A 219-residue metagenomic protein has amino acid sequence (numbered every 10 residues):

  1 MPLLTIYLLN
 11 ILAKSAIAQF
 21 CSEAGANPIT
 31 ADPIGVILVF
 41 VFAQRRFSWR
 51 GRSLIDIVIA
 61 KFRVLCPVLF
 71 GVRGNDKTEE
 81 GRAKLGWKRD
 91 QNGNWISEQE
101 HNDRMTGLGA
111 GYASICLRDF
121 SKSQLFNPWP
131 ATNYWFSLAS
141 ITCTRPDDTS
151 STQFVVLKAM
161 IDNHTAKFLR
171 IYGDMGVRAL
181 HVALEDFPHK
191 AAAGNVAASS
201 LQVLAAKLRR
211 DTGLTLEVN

Functional and structural regions predicted by a protein language model:
M1-E80: Acidic, serine/threonine- and proline-rich intrinsically disordered low-complexity regions
M1-L9, S22-A31, F47-G51, I55 (+5 more regions): Helix-start/N-cap signature of alpha-helical segments
P2, S15, Q19, E23 (+7 more regions): Residue-level signature of the C-terminal ends
L4-T5, P33-I37, L85-R118, Q153-H164: Extended HEAT/HEAT-like alpha-solenoid repeat tracts in very large eukaryotic scaffold/adaptor proteins
A13, I55, I59, G109 (+7 more regions): Generic detector of well-ordered alpha-helical segments enriched in charged/polar residues, highlighting helical
S15-G25, V41, L65, L69 (+3 more regions): Helix-loop junctions that connect tandem helical modules in alpha-solenoid scaffolds
L65-L69, D76-N92, L108, A113-D119 (+1 more regions): Active-site-proximal segments of catalytic enzyme domains that coordinate small-molecule cofactors or metal ions
N163-N219: Eukaryotic acidic, Ser/Thr-rich intrinsically disordered low-complexity regions
